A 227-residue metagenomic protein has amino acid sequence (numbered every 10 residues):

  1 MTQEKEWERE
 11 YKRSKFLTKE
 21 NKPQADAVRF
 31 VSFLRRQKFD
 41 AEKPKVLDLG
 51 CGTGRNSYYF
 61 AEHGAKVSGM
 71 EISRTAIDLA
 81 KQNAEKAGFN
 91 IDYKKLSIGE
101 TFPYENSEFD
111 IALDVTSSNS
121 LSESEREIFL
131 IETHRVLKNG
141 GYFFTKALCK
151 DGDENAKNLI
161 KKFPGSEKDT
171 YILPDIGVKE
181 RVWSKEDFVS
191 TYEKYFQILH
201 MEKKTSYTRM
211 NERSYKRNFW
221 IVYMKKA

Functional and structural regions predicted by a protein language model:
M1-P44, G52-T101, E125-I128, Y142-A227: Class I (Rossmann-like) S-adenosyl-L-methionine-dependent methyltransferase catalytic domain, capturing the SAM-binding
E42, E105, K138: Residues immediately N-terminal to the Walker A/P-loop in ABC ATPase nucleotide-binding domains
F102-A112: A short acidic, Gly/Pro-enriched loop at the edge of an enzyme's catalytic core that lines a small-molecule cofactor
D110-E125: A short SAM/SAH-binding and catalytic strip from SAM-dependent methyltransferases
E127-N139: A short glycine-rich, Lys/Arg-flanked "PGG" loop and its adjoining helix->strand segment in the class I
